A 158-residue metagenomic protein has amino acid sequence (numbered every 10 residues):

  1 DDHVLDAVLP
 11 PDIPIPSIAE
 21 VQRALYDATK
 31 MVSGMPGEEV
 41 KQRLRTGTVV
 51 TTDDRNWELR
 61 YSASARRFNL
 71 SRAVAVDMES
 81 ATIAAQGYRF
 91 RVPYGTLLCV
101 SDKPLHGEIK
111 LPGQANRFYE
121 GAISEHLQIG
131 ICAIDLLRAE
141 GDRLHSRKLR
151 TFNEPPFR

Functional and structural regions predicted by a protein language model:
D1-R158: Glycine-rich phosphate- or other oxyanion-binding loops that anchor nucleotides, phosphorylated ligands
